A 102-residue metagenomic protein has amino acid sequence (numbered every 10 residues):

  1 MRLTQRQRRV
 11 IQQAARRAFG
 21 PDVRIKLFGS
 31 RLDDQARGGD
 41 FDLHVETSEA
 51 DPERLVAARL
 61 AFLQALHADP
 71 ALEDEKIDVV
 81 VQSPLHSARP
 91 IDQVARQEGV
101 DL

Functional and structural regions predicted by a protein language model:
M1-K26, L32-G38, T47-L102: Catalytic core of pol beta-like nucleotidyltransferases
F41: Conserved loop-to-beta-strand segment in the C-terminal subdomain of adenylate-forming
